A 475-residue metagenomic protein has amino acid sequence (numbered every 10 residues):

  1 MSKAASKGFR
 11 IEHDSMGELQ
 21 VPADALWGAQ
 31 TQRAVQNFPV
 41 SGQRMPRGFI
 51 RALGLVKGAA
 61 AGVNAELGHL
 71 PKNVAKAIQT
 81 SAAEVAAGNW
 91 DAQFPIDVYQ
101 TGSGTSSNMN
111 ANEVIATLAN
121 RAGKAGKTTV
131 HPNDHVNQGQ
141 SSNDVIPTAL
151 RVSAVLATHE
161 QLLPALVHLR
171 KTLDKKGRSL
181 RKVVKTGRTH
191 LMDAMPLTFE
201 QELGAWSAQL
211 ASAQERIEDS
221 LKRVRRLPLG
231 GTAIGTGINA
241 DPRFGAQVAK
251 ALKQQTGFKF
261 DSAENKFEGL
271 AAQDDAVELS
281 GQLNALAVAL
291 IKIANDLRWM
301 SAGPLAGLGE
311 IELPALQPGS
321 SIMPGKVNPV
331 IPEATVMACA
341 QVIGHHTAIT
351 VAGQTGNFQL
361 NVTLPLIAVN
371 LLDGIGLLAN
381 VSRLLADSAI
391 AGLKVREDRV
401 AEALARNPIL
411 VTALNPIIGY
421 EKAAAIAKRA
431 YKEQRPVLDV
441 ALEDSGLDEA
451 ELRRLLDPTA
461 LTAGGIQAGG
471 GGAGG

Functional and structural regions predicted by a protein language model:
M1-G475: Conserved, well-structured ligand/cofactor-binding cores
